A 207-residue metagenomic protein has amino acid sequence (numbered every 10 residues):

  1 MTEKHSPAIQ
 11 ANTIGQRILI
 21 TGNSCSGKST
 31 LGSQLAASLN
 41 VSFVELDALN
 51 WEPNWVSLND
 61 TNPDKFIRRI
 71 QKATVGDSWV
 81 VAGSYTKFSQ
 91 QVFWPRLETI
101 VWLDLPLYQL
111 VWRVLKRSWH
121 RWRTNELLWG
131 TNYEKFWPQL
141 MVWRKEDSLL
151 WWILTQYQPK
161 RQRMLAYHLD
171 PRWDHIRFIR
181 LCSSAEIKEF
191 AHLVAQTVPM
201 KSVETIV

Functional and structural regions predicted by a protein language model:
T2-G15, S148-V207: NTP-dependent small-molecule kinase module
T2-K4, D60-D64, V81-S84: Short gly/ser/thr-rich secondary-structure transition/capping motifs
I20: Hydrophobic anchor at the beta1->P-loop junction of P-loop NTPases
S24: The conserved Walker
K28: Conserved lysine of the Walker
S33-S78: Conserved substrate/cofactor phosphate-moiety recognition/catalytic segment in nucleotide-dependent phosphotransferases
F66-L115: Glycine-rich phosphate-binding loop used to anchor ATP phosphates in small-molecule kinases, encompassing both
L105-K160: A glycine- and Lys/Arg-enriched "phosphate-lid" helix/loop adjacent to the NTP-binding pocket of small-molecule kinases
